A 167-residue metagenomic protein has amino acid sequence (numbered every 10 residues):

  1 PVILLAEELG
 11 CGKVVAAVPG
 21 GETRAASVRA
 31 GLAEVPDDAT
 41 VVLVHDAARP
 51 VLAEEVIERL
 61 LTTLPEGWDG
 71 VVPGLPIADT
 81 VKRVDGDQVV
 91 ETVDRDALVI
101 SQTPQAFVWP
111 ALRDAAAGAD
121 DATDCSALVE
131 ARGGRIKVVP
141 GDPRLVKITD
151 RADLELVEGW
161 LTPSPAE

Functional and structural regions predicted by a protein language model:
P1-T40: Conserved N-terminal catalytic core of the sugar/cofactor nucleotidyltransferase
A17-V18, S101, V139, I148: Hydrophobic residues at beta-strand termini and immediately following loops that shape nucleotide-binding pockets
T23, A47-P50, I77-A78: Short glycine-rich anion-binding loops that position phosphate/pyrophosphate groups of nucleotides and phosphorylated
G31, H45-D46, P76, V108 (+1 more regions): Residue-level signal for inorganic ion chemistry
D38-R49: Short beta-strand-to-loop acidic/aromatic patch adjacent to the donor-nucleotide binding site
L52-V139, E167: Conserved core of the sugar-phosphate nucleotidyltransferase
L145-E167: Hydrophobic helical membrane-anchoring modules
